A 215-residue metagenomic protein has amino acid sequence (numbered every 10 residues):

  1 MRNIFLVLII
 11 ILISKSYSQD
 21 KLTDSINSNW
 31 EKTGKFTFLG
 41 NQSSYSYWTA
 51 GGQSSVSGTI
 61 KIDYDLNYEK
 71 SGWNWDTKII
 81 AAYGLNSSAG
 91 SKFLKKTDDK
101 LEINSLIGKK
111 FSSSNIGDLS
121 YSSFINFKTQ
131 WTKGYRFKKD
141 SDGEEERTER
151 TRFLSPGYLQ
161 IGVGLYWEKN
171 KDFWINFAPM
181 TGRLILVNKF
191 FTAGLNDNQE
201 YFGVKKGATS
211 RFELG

Functional and structural regions predicted by a protein language model:
M1-L22: Bacterial Sec-dependent N-terminal signal peptides
D20-W30, N67-W75, K110-Y121, D172-I175: Short loop/turn motifs that connect adjacent beta-strands in outer-membrane beta-barrel proteins
K32-F36, W75-I79, I103, L119-I125 (+2 more regions): Transmembrane beta-strands of outer-membrane beta-barrel proteins
G34, F38-G40, I60-Y68, I103-K109 (+3 more regions): Residues on the lipid-exposed face of transmembrane beta-strands in outer-membrane beta-barrel proteins
F38-S44, K70-G72, A81-S87, I125-Y135 (+2 more regions): Transmembrane beta-strands of outer-membrane beta-barrel pores
Y45-A50, A89-L94, G134-S141, V187-G194: Outer-membrane beta-barrel translocator domains and adjoining extracellular loop/strand segments of Gram-negative
Y47-G52, S87-L94, E144-T151, N198-K205: Extracellular loop and loop/strand-boundary signature of outer-membrane beta-barrel proteins
S54-I60, T97-I103, S155-L159, K206-L214: Residues that define the transmembrane beta-barrel architecture of outer-membrane proteins
